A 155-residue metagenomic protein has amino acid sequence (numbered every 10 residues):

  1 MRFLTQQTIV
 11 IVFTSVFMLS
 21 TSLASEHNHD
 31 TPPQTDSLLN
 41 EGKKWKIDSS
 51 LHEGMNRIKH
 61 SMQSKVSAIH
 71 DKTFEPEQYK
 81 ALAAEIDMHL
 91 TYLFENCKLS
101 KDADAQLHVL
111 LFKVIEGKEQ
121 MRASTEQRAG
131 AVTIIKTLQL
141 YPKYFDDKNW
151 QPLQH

Functional and structural regions predicted by a protein language model:
M1-I11: Bacterial N-terminal signal peptides that target proteins for export
V10-S20: Bacterial N-terminal signal peptides
A24-F74, L153: Immediate post-signal-peptide N-terminus of mature secreted/exported proteins
L39-G54, D71-Q78, L99, Q106 (+2 more regions): Non-transmembrane, amphipathic alpha-helical segments
H89-H108: Short, solvent-exposed, charged loop/turn and helix-capping segments that join or cap alpha-helices on peripheral
N96, L107-H155: Helix-rich interaction surfaces within compact, conserved domain-sized segments that mediate assembly or partner
